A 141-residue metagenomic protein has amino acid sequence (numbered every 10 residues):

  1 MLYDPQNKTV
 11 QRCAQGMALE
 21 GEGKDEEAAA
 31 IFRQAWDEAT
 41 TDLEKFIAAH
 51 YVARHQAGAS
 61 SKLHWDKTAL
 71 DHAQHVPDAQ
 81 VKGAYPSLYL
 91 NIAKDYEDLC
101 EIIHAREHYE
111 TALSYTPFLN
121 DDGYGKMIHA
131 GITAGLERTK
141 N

Functional and structural regions predicted by a protein language model:
M1-Y3, A35-D42, A73-K82, F118-D122: Flexible helix-coil transition and linker loops at the boundaries of alpha-helical arrays
K8, T41, K45, K62 (+4 more regions): Residues that mark the junctions of alpha-helical repeat units in TPR/alpha-solenoid scaffolds
V10-E27: Alpha-helical segment of the N-proximal tetratricopeptide repeat
K24, G58-S61, E101: Residues in the short coil linking paired helices within alpha-helical repeat scaffolds
